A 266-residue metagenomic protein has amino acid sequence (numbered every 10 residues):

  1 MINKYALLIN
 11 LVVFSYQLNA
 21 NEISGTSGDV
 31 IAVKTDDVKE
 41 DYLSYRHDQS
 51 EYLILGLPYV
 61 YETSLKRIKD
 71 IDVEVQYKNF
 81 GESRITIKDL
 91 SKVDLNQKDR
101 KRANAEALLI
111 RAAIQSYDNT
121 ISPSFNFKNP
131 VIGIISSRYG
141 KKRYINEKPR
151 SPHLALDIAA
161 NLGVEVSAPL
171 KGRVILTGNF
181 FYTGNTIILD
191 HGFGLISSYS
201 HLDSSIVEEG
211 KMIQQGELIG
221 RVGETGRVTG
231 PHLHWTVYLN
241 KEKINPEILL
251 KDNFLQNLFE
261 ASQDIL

Functional and structural regions predicted by a protein language model:
M1-N10: Sec-dependent signal peptide recognition, specifically the positively charged N-region followed immediately by
I2, T26, T35, T63 (+7 more regions): Residue-identity detector for threonine
N10-L18: Hydrophobic h-region of N-terminal signal peptides that target proteins for export in Gram-negative bacteria
N19-I134, R138: Non-catalytic extracellular/periplasmic "stalk" and linker regions immediately N-terminal to catalytic or recognition
K128-L266: Catalytic cores of peptidoglycan-degrading enzymes
